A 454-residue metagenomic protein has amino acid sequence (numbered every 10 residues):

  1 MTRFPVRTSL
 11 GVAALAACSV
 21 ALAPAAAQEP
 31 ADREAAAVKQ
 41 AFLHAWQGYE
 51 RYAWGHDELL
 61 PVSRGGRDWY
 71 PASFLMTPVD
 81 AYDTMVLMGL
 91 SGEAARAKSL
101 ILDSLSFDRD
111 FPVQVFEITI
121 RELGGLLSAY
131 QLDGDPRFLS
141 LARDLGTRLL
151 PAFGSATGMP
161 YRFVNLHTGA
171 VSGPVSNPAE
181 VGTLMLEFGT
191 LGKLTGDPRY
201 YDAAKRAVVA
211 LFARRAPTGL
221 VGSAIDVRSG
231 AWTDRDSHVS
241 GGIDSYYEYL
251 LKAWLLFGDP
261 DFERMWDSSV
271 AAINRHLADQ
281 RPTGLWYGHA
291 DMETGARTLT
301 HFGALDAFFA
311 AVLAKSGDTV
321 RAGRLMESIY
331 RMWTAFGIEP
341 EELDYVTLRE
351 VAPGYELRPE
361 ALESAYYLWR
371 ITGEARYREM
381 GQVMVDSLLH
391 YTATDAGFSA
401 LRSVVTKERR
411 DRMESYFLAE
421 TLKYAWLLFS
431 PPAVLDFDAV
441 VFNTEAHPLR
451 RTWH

Functional and structural regions predicted by a protein language model:
M1-V6: N-terminal secretory signal peptides that target proteins for export/translocation
S9-A21: Bacterial N-terminal signal peptides
C18-P30: Bacterial Sec-dependent signal peptides at the C-terminal "C-region" and cleavage site
A27-H454: Glycan-recognition and catalytic cores of secretory/periplasmic carbohydrate-active enzymes
